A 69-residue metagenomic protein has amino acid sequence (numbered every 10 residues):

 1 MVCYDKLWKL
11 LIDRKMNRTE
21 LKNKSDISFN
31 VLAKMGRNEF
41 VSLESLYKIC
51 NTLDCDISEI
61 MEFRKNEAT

Functional and structural regions predicted by a protein language model:
M1-R18: A short, Lys/Arg-rich alpha-helix, primarily the initiator
K9-L10, M61-T69: Short, charged recognition helix plus adjacent turn of helix-turn-helix-like nucleic-acid-binding domains
L11, K22, C50: The alpha-helix within a helix-turn-helix
E20, V31, E59: Residues in the helix-turn-helix
D26-V41: Recognition helix of helix-turn-helix/homeodomain-like DNA-binding domains that insert into the DNA major groove
N38-N51: Short, basic-rich loop-to-helix N-cap that marks the start of a DNA-contacting helix
